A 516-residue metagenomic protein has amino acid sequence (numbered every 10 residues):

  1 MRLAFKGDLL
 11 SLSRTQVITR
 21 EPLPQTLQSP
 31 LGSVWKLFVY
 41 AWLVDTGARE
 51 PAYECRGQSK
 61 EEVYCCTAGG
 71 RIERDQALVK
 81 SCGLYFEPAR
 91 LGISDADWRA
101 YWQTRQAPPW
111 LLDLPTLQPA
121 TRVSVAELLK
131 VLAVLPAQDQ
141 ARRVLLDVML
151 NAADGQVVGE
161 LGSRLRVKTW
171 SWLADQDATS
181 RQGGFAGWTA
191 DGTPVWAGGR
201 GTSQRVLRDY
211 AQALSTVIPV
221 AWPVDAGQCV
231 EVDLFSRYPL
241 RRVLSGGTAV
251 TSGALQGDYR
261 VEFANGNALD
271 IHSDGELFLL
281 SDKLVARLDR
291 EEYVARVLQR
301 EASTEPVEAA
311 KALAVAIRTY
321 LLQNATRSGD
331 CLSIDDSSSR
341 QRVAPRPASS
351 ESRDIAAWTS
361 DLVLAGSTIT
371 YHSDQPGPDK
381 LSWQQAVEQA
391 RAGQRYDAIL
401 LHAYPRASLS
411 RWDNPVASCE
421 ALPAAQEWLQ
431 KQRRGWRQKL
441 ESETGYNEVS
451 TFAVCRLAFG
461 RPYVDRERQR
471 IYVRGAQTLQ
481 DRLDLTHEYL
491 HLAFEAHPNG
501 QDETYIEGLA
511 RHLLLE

Functional and structural regions predicted by a protein language model:
M1-P22, F185-T189, P194-A197, T451-L457: A short, well-structured edge-of-sheet supersecondary motif
Q28-P51, A77, L128, E231-Y238: Active-site SXXK
L31, W35, L43-E62, Q138-L146 (+1 more regions): Short, well-structured active-site flanking segments
Y53-V144: Active-site-adjacent helix/loop patches that line small-molecule binding or acyl-intermediate pockets
C65-Q76, W428, Q432-E448, H497-E516: Post-HExxH zinc-binding segment in Zn-dependent metallohydrolases
V144-Q182, A186, T193-P194, R200-R434 (+1 more regions): Conserved, single-site charged/polar hotspot
P415-I471: Auxiliary, metal-adjacent structural segments of Zn-dependent hydrolase domains
S450-R482, Y489, E495, L509-R511: Active-site scaffold of zinc-dependent metalloenzymes
